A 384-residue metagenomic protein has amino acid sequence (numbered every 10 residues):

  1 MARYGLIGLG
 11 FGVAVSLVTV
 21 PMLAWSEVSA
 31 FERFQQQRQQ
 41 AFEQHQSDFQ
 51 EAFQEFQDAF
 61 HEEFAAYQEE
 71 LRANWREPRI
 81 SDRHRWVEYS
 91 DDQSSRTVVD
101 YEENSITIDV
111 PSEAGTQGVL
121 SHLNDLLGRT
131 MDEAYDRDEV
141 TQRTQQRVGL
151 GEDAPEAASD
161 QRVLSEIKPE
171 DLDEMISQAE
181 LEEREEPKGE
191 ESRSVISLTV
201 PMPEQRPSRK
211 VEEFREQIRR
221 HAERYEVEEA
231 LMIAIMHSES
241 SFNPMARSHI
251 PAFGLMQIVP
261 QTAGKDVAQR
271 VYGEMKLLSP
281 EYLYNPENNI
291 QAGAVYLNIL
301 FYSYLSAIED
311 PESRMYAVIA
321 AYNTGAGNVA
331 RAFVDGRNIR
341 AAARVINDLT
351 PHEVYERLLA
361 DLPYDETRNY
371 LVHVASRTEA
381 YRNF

Functional and structural regions predicted by a protein language model:
A2-G8, G12, V20-H237, Y302 (+2 more regions): Cell-wall glycan-active module
R206-R209, P280-I290, D365-E366: Active-site metal-coordination segments of metallo-dependent hydrolases
E212, E287-Q291, E312, Y316 (+1 more regions): Non-membrane alpha-helical structural segments and their capping/turn regions in soluble enzymes
E226, L278-E281: Short pre-active-site segment immediately N-terminal to the catalytic Zn-binding motif
E226-I250, Q257-V259, G293-A294, V318-N323 (+1 more regions): Short, functionally critical alpha-helical segments immediately adjacent to catalytic or ligand/cofactor-binding
S240-H249, K265, L300, T324-G336: Secretory-pathway/luminal and periplasmic proteins that interact with or process carbohydrate-rich
H249-K276, N288-F301, I346-L349, V374: Substrate-binding/active-site groove segments that recognize and process beta-1,4-linked N-acetyl-hexosamine
A307-A330: Active-site/pore-lining binding-face segments in mid-to-C-terminal subdomains
